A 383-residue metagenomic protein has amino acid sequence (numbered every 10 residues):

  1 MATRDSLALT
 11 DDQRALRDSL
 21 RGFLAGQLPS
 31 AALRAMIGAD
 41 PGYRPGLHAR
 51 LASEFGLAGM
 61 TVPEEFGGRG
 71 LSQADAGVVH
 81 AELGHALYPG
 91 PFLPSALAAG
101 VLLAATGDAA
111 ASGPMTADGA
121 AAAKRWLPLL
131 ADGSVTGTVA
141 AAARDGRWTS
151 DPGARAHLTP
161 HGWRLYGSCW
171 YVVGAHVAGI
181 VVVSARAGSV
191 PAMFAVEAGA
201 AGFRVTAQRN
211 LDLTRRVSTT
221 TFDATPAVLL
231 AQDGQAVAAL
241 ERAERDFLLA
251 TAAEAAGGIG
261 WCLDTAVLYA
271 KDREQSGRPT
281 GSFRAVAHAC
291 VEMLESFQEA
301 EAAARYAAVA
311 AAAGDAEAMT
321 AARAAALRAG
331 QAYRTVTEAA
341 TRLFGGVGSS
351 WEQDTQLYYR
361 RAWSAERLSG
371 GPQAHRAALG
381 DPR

Functional and structural regions predicted by a protein language model:
M1-A86, P114-D118, G162, R245-R383: Alpha-helical interface subdomain recognition
R69-V79, Y88-G100, T138-A142: Hydrophobic alpha-helical segments that drive targeting, anchoring, or assembly
L71-S72, W148-D151, G174-A178: Short glycine/proline-enriched turns and hinge-like loops at secondary-structure junctions
G90-A120: N-terminal glycine-rich flavin-associated loop
D132-G146, V183: A short, Trp-centered hydrophobic/proline-enriched beta-strand micro-motif
A140, S168-R204, Q208: A short core secondary-structure module
S150-Y166: Cytochrome P450 C-terminal beta-domain/meander region
G153, Y171-V172, E197-Q232: Flexible, small-/acidic-enriched active-site or ligand-binding loops
